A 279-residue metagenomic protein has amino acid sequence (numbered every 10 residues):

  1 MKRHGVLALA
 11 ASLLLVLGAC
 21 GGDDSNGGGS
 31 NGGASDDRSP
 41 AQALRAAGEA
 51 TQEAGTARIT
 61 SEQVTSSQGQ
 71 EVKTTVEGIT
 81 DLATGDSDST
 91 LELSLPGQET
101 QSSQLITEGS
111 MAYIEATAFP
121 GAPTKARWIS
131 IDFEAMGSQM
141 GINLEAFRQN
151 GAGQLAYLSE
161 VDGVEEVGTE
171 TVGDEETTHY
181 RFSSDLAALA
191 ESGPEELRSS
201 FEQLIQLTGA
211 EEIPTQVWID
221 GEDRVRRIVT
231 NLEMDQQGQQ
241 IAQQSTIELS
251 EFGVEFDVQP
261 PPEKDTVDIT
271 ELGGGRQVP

Functional and structural regions predicted by a protein language model:
K2-V6, G21-P279: Subset-of-secretome marker
G5-L13: Sec-dependent signal peptide hydrophobic core
V16-A19: C-terminal motif of bacterial Sec signal peptides marking the signal peptidase cleavage site
